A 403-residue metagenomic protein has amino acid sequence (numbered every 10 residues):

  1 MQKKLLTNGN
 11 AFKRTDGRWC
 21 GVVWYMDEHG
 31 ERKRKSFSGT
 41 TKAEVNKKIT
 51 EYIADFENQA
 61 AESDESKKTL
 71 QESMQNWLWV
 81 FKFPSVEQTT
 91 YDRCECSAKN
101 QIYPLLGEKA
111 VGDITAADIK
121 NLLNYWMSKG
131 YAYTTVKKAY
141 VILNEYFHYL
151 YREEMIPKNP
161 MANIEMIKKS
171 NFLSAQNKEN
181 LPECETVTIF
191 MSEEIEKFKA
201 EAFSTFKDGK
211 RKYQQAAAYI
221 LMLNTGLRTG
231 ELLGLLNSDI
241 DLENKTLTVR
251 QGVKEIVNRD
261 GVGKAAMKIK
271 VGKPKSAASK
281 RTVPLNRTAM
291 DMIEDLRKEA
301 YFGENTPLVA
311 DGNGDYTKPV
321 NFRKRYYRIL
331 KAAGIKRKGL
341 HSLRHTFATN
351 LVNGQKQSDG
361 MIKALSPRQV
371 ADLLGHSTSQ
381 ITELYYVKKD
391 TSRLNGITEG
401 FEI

Functional and structural regions predicted by a protein language model:
R14-A117, A300: N-terminal DNA-binding module of tyrosine recombinases/phage integrases
T15, M166-K169, G234-D295: Conserved tyrosine-mediated DNA breakage-rejoining catalytic core shared by Y-recombinases
S66, L78-P160, F206-R211, D315-N321 (+2 more regions): N-terminal core-binding DNA-recognition domain of tyrosine site-specific recombinases/integrases
C96, S192-E196, P284-K336: Active-site/catalytic core of tyrosine-dependent DNA strand-transfer enzymes
K137, R152-I156, A162-T229, L233 (+2 more regions): Basic, Lys/Arg- and aromatic-enriched nucleic-acid-binding interface segment
R152, I220, N224-E231, N321-R328 (+2 more regions): C-terminal catalytic core of tyrosine-transesterase DNA break-rejoin enzymes
N244-R250, T306, G339-S342, N350 (+2 more regions): Short functional hotspots where side chains directly engage DNA or cofactors
R259-K264, I362-K363, L384-I403: DNA/chromatin major-groove-contacting recognition/catalytic segments
